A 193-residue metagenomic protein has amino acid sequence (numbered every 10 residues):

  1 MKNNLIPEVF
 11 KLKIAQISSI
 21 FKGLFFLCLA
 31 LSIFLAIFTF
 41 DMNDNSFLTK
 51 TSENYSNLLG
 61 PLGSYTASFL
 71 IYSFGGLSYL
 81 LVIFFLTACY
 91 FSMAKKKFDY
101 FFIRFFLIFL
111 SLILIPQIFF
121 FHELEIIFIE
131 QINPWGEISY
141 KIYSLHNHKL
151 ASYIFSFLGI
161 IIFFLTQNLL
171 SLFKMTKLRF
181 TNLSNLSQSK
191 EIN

Functional and structural regions predicted by a protein language model:
M1-N193: Alpha-helical transmembrane segments used as membrane anchors
